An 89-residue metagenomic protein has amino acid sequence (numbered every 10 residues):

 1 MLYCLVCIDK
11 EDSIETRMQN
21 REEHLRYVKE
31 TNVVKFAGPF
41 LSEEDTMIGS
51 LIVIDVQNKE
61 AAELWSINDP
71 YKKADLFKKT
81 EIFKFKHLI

Functional and structural regions predicted by a protein language model:
M1-I89: Conserved, structured core segments of small domains
